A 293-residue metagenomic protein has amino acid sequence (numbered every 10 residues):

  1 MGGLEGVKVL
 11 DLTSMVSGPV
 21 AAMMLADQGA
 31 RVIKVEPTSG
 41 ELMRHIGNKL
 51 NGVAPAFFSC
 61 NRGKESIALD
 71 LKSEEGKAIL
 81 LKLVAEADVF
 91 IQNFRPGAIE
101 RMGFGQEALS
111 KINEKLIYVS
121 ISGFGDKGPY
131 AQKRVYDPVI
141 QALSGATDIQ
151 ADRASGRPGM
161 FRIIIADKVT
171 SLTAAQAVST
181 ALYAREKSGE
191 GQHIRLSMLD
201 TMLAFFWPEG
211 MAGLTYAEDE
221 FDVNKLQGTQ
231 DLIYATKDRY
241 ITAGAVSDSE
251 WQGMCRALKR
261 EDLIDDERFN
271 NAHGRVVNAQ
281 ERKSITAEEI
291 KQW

Functional and structural regions predicted by a protein language model:
M1-K187, G213, A217: N-terminal helix-loop segment corresponding to the beta1-alpha1 unit of nucleotide/adenylate-binding folds
L69-D70, Q150-A151, M198, T236 (+1 more regions): Pocket-edge structural micro-motifs
Q92, L196, A243-A245: Active-site-adjacent beta-strand anchor residues
D126, D148, A204, I241 (+1 more regions): Short, acidic Gly/Pro/Ser/Thr-rich loop/turn segments
P158-V169, G191-H193, F221-D231, Y240-T242 (+2 more regions): A short glycine-threonine-serine/GTX helix/turn-capping micro-motif
I164-S179, M198-F206, V246, E250: Mid-domain beta-loop-alpha active-site segment that forms a flexible, acidic cofactor/metal-binding surface
L182-F221: Substrate-binding/catalytic subdomain of NAD(P)-dependent oxidoreductase enzymes
Q230-W293: Aromatic-enriched alpha-helical interface/lid elements that frame and gate functional surfaces
